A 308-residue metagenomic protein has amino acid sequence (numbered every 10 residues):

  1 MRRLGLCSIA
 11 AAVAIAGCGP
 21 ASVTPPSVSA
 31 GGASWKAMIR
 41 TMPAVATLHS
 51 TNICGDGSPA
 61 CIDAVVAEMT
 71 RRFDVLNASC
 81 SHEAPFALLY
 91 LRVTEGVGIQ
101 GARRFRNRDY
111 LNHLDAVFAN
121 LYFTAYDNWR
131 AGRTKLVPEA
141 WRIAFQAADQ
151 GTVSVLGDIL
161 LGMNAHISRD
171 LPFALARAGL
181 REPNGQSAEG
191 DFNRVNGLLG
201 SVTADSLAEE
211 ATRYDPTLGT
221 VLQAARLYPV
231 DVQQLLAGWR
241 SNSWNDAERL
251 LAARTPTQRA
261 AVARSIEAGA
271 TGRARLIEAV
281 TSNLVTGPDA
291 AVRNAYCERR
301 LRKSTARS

Functional and structural regions predicted by a protein language model:
M1-S8: Bacterial N-terminal signal peptides that target proteins for export
I15-G17: C-terminal motif of bacterial Sec signal peptides marking the signal peptidase cleavage site
G19-A21: Bacterial signal peptide processing site
P25-E68: Acidic, low-complexity proline/glycine-rich segments
P25-M42, A225-S308: A cross-kingdom marker for long, charged
V28-G31, W35, I39, Y90-P183 (+1 more regions): Long acidic/polar interaction regions in large eukaryotic complex-forming proteins
A64, E68-Y110: Extended amphipathic alpha-helical scaffold segments
V153-E267, I277: A contiguous, surface-oriented mixed alpha/beta subdomain in the mid-to-C-terminal portion of proteins that forms
